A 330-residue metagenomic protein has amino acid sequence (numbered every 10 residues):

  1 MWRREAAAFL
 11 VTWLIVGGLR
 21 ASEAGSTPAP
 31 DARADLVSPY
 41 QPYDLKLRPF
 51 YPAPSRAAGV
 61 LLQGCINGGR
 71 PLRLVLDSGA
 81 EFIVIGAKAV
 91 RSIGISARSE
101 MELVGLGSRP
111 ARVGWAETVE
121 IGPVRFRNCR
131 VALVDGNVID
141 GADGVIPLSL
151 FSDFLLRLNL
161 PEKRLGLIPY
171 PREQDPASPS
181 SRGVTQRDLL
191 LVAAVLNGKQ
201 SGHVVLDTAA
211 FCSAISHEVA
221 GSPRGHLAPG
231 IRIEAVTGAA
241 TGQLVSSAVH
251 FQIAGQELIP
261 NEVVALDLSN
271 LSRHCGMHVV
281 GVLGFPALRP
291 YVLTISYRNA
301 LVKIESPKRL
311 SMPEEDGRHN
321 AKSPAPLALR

Functional and structural regions predicted by a protein language model:
M1-F9: Bacterial N-terminal signal peptides that target proteins for export
T12-W13, G18-R330: Pepsin/retropepsin-fold aspartyl endopeptidases
